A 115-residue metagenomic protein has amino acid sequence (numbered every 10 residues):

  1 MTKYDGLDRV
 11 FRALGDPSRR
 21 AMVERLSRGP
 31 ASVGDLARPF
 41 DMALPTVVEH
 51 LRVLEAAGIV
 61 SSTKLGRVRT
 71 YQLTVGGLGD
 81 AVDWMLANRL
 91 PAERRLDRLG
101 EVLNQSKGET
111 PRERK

Functional and structural regions predicted by a protein language model:
M1-R9, R25-L44, V53-S61, G76-K115: C-terminal regulatory/oligomerization modules of transcriptional regulators
A13-S18, L78: Short helix-coil-helix linker/hinge
P17, A31, V68: Gly/Ser/Thr-rich beta-alpha loop segments that engage phosphate groups in nucleotides
R20-M22: Pre-recognition alpha-helix immediately N-terminal to the DNA-recognition helix within helix-turn-helix or winged-helix
H50: Residues in the recognition helix of alpha-helical DNA-binding motifs
K64-T70: Short, Lys/Arg-rich nucleic-acid/phosphate-binding segment
